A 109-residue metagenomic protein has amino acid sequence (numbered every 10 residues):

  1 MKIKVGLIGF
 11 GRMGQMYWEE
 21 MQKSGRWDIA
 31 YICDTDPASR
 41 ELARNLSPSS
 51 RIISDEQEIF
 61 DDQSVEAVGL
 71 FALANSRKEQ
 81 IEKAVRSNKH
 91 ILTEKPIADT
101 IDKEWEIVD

Functional and structural regions predicted by a protein language model:
M1-S47: N-terminal Rossmann-like dinucleotide-binding module
E41-N45, E58, D109: Charged/polar, solvent-exposed surface patches and flexible loops
S50-V108: Beta-loop-alpha module in the N-terminal Rossmann-like domain of NAD(P)-dependent dehydrogenases, especially those
